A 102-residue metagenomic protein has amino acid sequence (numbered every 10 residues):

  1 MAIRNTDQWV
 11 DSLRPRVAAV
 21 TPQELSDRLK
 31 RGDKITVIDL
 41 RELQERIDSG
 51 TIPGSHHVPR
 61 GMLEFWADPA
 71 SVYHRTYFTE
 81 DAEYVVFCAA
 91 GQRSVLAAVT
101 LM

Functional and structural regions predicted by a protein language model:
M1-I52: Flexible, polar/low-complexity N-terminal or interdomain linker segments that lie immediately upstream of folded
V20, V58-P59: Short acidic-hydrophobic, aromatic-tinged amphipathic segments that line or gate anion-handling sites
I47, F65, V95-L96: Alpha-helical elements of the RecA-like P-loop NTPase motor core of helicases
D48, P59, C88-A89: Short glycine/serine/threonine-biased micro-segments
R60-E64: Short, acidic/turn-prone active-site loops that include or flank metal/cofactor- and phosphate-binding residues
F65-S71: Short, charged, surface-exposed secondary-structure boundary motifs
S71-M102: Catalytic cysteine-centered active loop of the rhodanese-like fold, especially the PTP/DSP P-loop
